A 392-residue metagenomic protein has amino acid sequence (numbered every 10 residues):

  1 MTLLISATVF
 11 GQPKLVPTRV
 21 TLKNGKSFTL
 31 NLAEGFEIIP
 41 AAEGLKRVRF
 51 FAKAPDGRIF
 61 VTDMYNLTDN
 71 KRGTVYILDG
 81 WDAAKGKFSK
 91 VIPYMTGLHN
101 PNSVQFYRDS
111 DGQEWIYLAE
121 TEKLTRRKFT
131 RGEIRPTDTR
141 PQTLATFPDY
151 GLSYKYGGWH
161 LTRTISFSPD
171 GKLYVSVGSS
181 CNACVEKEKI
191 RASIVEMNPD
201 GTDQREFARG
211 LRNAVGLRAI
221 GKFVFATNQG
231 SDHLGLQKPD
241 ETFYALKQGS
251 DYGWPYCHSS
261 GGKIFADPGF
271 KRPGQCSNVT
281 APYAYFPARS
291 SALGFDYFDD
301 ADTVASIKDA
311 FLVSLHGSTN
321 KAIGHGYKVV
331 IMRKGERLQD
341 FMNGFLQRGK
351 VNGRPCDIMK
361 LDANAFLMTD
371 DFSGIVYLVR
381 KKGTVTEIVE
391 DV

Functional and structural regions predicted by a protein language model:
P13-E34, T162, S179-N182, A192 (+7 more regions): Beta-propeller domain segments
P17-K23, I39-T68, S290-Y297, V313: Beta-strand-rich domains and repeat architectures in extracellular enzymes and scaffolds, especially beta-propellers
A41-L45, P93-H99, L144-D149, S153-G157 (+3 more regions): Surface loop/turn motifs at the tips and blade-to-blade linkers of beta-strand repeat domains
A42, A52, Q105, S166 (+3 more regions): Conserved beta-strand position repeated across blades of beta-propeller domains
I59-V61, E114-L118, L173-V175, V224-A226 (+2 more regions): Hydrophobic beta-strand segments that make up the repeating blades of beta-propeller and related beta-repeat
M64-N66, A119-K123, F129, G178-S180 (+4 more regions): Short loop/turn segments immediately following the C-termini of beta-strands
G73-D109: Blade-loop segments of beta-propeller domains
M95-T96, N100-P101, Q105-Y107, E120-S166: Asp-box/WD-like beta-propeller blade repeats and closely related beta-sheet repeat scaffolds
